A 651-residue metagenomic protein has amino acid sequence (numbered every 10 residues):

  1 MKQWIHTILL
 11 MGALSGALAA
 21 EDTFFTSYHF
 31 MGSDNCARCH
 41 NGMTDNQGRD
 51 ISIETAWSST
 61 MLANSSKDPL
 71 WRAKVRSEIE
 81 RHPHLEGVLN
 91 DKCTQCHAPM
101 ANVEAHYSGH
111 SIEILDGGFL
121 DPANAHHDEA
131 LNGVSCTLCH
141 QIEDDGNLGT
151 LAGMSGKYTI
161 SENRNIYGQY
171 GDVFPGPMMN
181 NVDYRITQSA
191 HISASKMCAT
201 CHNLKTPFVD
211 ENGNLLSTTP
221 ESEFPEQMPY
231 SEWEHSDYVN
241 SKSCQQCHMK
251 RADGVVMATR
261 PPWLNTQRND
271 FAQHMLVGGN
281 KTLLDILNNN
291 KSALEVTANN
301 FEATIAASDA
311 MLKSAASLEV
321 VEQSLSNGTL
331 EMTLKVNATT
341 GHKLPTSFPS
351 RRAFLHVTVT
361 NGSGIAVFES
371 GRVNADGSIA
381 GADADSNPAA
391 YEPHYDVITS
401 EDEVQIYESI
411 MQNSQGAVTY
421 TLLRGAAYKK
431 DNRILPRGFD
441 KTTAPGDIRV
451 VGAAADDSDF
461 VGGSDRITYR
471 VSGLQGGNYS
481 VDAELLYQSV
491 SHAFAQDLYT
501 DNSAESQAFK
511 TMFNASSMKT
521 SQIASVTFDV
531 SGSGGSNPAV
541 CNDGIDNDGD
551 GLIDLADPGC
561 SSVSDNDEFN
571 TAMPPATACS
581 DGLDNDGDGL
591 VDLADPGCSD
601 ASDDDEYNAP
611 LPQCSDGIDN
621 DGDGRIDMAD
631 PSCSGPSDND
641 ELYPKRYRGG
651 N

Functional and structural regions predicted by a protein language model:
K2-L10: Sec-dependent signal peptide recognition, specifically the positively charged N-region followed immediately by
A19-G48: N-terminal module-boundary/linker segments of secreted carbohydrate-active enzymes
H29-N35, L89, A130-N132, A194 (+3 more regions): Short metal-coordination and nucleic-acid-contact micro-motifs, chiefly zinc-binding Cys/His arrays
C36-C39, C93-C96, C136, C198 (+4 more regions): Short cysteine-rich clusters marking metal-coordination/redox-active sites
T44-I79, H110-G446, D456-V461, I467-G473 (+1 more regions): Primarily the internal scaffold of c-type cytochrome electron-transfer domains, especially repeated/multiheme c-type
V75-D121: N-terminal accessory alpha/beta regions
G476-N478: Extracellular Ig-like/FN3 beta-sandwich strand-entry sites
S533-N651: Extracellular calcium-associated, cysteine-rich motifs in secreted modular proteins
